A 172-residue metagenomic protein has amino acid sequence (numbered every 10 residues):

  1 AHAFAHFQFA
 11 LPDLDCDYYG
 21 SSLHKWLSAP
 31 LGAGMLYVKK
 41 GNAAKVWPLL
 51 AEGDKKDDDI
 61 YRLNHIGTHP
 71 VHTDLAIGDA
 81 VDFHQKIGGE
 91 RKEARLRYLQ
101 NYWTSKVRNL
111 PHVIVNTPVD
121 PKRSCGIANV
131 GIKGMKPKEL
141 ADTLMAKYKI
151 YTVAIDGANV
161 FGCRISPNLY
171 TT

Functional and structural regions predicted by a protein language model:
A1-C16: Catalytic PLP-binding core of fold-type I/II PLP enzymes
L14-D54: Active-site PLP attachment segment
Y19, V113-T117, K149-I155: A short linear hydrophobic-aromatic micro-motif
E52-F83, L96-Y98: PLP-dependent aminotransferase class I/II
A80-N116: Conserved PLP-dependent catalytic core of the aminotransferase class-I/II
R97-N101, L110-K147: Conserved PLP-binding catalytic core of the aspartate aminotransferase-like
G126-G134, K149-T172: Conserved PLP-binding active-site segment of the aspartate aminotransferase-like
